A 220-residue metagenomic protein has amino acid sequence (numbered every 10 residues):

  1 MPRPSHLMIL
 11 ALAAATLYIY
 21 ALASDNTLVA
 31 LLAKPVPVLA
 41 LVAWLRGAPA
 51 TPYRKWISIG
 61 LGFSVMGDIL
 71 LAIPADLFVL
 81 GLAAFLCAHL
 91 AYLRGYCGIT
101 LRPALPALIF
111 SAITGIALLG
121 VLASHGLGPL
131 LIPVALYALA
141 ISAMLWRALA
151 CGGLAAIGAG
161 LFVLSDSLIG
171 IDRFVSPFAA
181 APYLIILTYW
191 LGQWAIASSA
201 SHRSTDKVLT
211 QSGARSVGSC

Functional and structural regions predicted by a protein language model:
M1-C220: Polytopic alpha-helical membrane-helix bundles and their juxtamembrane interface segments in multi-pass membrane
